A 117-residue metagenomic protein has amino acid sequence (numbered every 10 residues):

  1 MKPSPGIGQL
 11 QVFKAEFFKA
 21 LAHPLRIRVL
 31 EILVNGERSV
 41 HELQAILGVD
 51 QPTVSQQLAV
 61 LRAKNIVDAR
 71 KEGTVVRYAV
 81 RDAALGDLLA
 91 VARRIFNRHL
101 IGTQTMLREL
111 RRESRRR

Functional and structural regions predicted by a protein language model:
M1-Q9, F13, G86-R117: Amphipathic alpha-helical dimerization/coiled-coil segments that flank or bridge DNA-binding/regulatory modules
G8-T53, E72-L85: N-terminal helix-turn-helix DNA-binding core of bacterial DNA-binding proteins
N35, A63-K64: Residues at the C-terminal ends
A45, Q56, R62-A63: Alpha-helical residues within the helix-turn-helix
L58-A59, R98: Local alpha-helix boundary/kink/capping signal
